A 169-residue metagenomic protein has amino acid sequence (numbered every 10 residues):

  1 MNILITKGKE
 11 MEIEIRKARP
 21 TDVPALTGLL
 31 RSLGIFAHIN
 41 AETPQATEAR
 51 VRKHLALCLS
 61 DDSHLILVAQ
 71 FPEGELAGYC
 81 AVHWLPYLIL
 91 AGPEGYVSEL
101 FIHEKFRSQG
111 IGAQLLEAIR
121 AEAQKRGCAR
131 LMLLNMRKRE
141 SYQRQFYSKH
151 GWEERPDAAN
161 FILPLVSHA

Functional and structural regions predicted by a protein language model:
M1-T21, S167-A169: Conserved N-terminal entry element of GNAT/NAT acetyltransferase domains
P20, T27, R31-H54: Conserved GNAT-fold acetyl-CoA-binding loop/helix
A56-V68, Y96: A short helix-loop-beta-strand connector motif used in the catalytic cores of GNAT acetyltransferases and, in some
V68, E75-W84, Y96, F101: Conserved beta-strand in the GNAT
H103, Q114-R130, E153: Conserved acyl-CoA
R107, M132-Q143, I162: Conserved beta-strand-loop-alpha-helix junction that forms the acyl-donor binding cleft
A113, K125, R137-D157: Conserved active-site alpha-helix within GNAT-family acetyltransferase domains
